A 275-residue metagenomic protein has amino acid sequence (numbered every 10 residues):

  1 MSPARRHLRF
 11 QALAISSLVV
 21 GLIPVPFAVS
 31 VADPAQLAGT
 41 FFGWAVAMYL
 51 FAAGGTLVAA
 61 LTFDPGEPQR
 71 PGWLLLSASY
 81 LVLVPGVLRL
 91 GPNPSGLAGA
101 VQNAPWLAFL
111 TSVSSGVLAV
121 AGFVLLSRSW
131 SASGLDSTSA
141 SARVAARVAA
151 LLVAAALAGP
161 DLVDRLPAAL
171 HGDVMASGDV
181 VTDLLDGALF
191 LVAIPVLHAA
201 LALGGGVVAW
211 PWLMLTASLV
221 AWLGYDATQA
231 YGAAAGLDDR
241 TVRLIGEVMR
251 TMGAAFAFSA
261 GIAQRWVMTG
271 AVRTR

Functional and structural regions predicted by a protein language model:
M1-R275: Polytopic alpha-helical membrane-helix bundles and their juxtamembrane interface segments in multi-pass membrane
